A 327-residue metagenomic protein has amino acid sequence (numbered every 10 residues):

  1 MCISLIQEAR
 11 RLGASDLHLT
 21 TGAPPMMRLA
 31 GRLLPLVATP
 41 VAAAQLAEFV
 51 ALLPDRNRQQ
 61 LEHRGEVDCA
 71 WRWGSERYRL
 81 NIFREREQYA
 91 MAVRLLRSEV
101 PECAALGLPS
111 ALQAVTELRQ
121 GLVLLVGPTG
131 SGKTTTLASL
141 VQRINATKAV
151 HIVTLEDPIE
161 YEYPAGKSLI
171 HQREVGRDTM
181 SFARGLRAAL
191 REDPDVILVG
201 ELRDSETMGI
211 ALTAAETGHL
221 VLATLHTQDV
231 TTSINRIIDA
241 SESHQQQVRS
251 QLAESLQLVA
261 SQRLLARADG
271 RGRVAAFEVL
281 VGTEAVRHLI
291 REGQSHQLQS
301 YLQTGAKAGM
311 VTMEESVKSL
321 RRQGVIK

Functional and structural regions predicted by a protein language model:
M1-K327: Short, flexible helix-loop junctions that flank or precede catalytic/ligand sites
